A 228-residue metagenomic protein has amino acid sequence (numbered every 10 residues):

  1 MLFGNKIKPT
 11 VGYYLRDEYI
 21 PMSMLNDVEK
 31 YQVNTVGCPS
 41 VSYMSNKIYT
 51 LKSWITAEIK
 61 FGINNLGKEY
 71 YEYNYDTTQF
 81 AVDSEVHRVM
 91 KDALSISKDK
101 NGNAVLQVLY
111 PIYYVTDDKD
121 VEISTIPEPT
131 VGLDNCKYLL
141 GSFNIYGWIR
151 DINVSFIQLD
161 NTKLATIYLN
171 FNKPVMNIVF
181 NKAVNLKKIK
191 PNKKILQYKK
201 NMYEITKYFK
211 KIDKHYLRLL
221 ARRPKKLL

Functional and structural regions predicted by a protein language model:
M1-N153, I157-L228: Non-catalytic terminal segments and appended small domains
